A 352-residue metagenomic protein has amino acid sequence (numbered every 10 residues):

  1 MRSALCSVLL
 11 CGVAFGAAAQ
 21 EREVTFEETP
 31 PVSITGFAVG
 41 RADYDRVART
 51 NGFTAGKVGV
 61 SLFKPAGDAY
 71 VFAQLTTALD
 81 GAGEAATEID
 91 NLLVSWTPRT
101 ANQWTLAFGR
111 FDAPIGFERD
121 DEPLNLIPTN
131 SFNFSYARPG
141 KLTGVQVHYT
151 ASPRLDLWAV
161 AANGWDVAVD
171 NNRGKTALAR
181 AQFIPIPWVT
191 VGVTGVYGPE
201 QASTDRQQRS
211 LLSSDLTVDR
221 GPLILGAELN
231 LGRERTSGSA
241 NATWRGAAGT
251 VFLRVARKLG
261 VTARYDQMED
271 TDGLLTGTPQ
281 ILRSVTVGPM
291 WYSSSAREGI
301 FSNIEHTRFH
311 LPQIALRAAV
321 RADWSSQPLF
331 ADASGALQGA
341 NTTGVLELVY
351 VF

Functional and structural regions predicted by a protein language model:
A4-V8, G12, A19, V191 (+2 more regions): Compositionally biased regions
L5, F15-A19, I34, F53 (+5 more regions): Intrinsic disorder/low-complexity segments
L5-Y44, R297-I304, E347, F352: N-terminal periplasmic/intermembrane-space "pro-region" immediately following the signal or transit peptide
A14-F15, A69, T276: Hydrophobic alpha-helical membrane context
E21-D166, R173-L178, Q182-V191, T250-T262 (+1 more regions): Outer membrane beta-barrel
R46-A48, L92-W96, R110, R119 (+1 more regions): Outer-membrane beta-barrel pore domains
A85-T87, D170-G174, R206-Q207, A240-T243: Short glycine/proline-enriched turns and hinge-like loops at secondary-structure junctions
